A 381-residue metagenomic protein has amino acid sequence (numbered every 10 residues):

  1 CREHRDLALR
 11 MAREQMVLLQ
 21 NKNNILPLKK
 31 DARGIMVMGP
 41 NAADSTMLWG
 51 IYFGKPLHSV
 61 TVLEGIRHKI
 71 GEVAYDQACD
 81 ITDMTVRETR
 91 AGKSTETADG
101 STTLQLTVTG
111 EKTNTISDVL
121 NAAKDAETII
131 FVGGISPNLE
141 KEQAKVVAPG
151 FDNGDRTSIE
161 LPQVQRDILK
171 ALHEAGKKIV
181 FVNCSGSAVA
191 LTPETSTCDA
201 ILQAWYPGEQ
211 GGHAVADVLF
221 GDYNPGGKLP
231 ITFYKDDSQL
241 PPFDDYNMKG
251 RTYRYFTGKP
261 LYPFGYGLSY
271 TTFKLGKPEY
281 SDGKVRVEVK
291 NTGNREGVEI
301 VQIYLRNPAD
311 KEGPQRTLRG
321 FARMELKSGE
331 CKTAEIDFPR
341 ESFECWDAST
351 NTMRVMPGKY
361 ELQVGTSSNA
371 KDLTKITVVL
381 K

Functional and structural regions predicted by a protein language model:
R2, D6-K381: C-terminal non-catalytic regions of proteins with extracellular/luminal or membrane-system context
